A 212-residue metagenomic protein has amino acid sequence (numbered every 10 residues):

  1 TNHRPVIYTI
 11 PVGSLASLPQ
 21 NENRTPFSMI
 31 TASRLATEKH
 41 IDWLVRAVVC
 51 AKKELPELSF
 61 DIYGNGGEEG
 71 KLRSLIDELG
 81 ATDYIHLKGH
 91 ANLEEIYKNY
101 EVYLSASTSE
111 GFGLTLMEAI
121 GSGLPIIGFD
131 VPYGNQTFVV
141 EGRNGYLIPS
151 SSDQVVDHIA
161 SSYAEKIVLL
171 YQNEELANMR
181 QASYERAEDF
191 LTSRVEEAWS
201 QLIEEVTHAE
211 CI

Functional and structural regions predicted by a protein language model:
T1-L18: Donor nucleotide-sugar binding/catalytic pocket of nucleotide-sugar-dependent glycosyltransferases
N21-K39, V45-V48: Conserved donor-binding/catalytic core segment of Leloir-type glycosyltransferases
R73-H90: Nucleotide-activated donor-binding/catalytic signature segment of Leloir-type glycosyltransferases, i.e., the conserved
H90-A91, E95-Y100, W199: Short alpha-helical donor nucleotide-sugar binding micro-motif in glycosyltransferases
T108: Aromatic "clamp/platform" in nucleotide-sugar-dependent glycosyltransferases that forms part of the donor/acceptor
P125-F129: Short hydrophobic beta-strand element within catalytic cores of glycosyltransferases and related nucleotide-activated
Q136-V168: Change "using UDP/GDP/dTDP sugars" to "using nucleotide sugars
E175-D189: A short, well-ordered alpha-helix in the C-terminal region of glycosyltransferases
